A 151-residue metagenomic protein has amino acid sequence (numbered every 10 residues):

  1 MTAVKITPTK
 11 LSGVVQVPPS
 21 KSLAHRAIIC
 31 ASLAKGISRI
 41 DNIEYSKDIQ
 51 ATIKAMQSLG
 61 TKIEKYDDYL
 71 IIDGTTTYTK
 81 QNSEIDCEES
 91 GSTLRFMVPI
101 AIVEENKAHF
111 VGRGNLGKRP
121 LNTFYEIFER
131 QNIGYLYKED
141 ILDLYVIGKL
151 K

Functional and structural regions predicted by a protein language model:
M1-K151: Structural preference for solvent-exposed beta-strand-turn elements and adjacent flexible terminal/loop segments within
